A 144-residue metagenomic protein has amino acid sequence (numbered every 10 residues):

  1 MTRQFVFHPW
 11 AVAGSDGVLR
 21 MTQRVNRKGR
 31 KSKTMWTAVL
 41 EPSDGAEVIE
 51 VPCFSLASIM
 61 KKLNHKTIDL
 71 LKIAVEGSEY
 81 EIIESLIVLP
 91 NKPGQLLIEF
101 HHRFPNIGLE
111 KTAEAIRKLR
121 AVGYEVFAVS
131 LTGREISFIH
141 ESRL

Functional and structural regions predicted by a protein language model:
M1-L144: Phosphate/nucleotide-binding beta-alpha loop and adjacent structural elements of enzyme active sites
